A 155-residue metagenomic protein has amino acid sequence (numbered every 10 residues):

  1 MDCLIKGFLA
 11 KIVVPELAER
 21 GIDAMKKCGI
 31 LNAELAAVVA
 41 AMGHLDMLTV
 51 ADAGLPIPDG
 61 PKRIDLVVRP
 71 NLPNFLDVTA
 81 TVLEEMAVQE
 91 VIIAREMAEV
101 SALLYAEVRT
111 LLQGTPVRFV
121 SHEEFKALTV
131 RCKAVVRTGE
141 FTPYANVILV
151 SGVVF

Functional and structural regions predicted by a protein language model:
G7-A24: Short, Lys/Arg-enriched N-terminal segments with co-localized hydrophobic residues within the first ~10-30 amino acids
R20-P61, D65-V68: Long, hydrophobic N-terminal alpha-helical segment
G43-D46, G60-P61, A87-V88, G114 (+2 more regions): Short coil/turn connectors at secondary-structure junctions
P61-E90: A phosphate-binding glycine/aspartate-rich beta-alpha loop in the early core of alpha/beta enzymes
V82-E124: Mid-chain, well-packed structural core segment of small domains
T115-F141: Divalent-metal-activated hydrolytic enzyme cores
K133-F155: C-terminal edge-of-domain segments
